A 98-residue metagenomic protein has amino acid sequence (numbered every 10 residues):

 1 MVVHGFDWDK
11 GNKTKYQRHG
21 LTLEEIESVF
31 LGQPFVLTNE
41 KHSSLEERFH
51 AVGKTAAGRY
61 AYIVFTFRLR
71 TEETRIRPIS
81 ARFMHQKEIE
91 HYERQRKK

Functional and structural regions predicted by a protein language model:
M1-K98: Ribonuclease/tRNase effector modules and their secretory precursors
